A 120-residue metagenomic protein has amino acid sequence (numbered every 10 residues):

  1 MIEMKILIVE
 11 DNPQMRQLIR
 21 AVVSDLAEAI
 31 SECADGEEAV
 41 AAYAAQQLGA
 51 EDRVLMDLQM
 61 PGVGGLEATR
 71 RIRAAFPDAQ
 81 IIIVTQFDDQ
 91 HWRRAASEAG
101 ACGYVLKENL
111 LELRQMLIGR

Functional and structural regions predicted by a protein language model:
E10: Conserved acidic carboxylate
P13-S31: Two-component/phosphorelay signaling modules centered on CheY-like receiver
E32-R53: Acidic, metal-coordinating helix/loop segments flanking the phosphotransfer/catalytic sites of two-component signaling
D35-E38, V63-E67: Acidic catalytic/metal-coordinating carboxylates
A41, L66-P77: Short amphipathic alpha-helix used as the core "switch/output" element in two-component signaling
D57, T85: Active-site residues of response regulator receiver
M60: Receiver (REC) domain active-site loop signature in two-component systems and cognate sites in sensor histidine kinases
E67, D88-Y104, L111, Q115: Alpha4 helix (beta4-alpha4-beta5 surface) of REC/receiver domains from two-component response regulators
